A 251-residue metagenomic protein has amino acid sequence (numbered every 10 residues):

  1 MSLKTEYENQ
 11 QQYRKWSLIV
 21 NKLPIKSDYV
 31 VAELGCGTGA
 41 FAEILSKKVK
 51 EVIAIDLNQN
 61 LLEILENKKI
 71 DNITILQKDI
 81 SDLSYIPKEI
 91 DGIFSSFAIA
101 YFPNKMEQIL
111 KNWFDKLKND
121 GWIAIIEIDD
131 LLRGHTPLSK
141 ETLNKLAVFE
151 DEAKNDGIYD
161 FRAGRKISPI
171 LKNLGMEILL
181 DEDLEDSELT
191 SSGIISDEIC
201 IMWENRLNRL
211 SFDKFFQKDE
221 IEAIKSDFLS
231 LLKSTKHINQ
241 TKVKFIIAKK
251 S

Functional and structural regions predicted by a protein language model:
M1-Y29, A40-I44, L61-I64: Conserved class I S-adenosyl-L-methionine
E33: Class I SAM-dependent methyltransferase core
T38-D82: Class I SAM-dependent methyltransferase SAM/SAH-binding core
Y85-I93: A short acidic, Gly/Pro-enriched loop at the edge of an enzyme's catalytic core that lines a small-molecule cofactor
S95-A100, I126: Residues lining the SAM
E107-W122: A short glycine-rich, Lys/Arg-flanked "PGG" loop and its adjoining helix->strand segment in the class I
A124-S192: Conserved catalytic/acceptor-binding region of the Class I
R165, L179-S251: Conserved Class I S-adenosyl-L-methionine
